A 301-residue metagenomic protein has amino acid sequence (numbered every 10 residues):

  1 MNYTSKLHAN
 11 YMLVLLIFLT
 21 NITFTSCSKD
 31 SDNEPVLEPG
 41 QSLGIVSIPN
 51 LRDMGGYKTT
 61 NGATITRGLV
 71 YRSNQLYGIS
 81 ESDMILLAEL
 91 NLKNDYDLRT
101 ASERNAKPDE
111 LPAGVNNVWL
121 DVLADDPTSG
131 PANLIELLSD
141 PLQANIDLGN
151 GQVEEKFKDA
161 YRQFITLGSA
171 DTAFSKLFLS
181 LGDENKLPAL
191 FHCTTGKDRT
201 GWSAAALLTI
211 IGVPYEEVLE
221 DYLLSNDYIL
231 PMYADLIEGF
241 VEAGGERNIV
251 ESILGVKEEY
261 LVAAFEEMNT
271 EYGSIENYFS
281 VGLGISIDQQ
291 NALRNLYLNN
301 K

Functional and structural regions predicted by a protein language model:
N2-V14: Bacterial N-terminal signal peptides that target proteins for export
I22-S26: C-terminal motif of bacterial Sec signal peptides marking the signal peptidase cleavage site
C27-A189, S203-K301: Cys-dependent protein tyrosine phosphatase-like superfamily
H192: Alpha/beta-hydrolase fold nucleophile elbow
T195, R199-T200: Ser/Thr-glycine-rich phosphate-binding loops at phosphate-binding pockets of nucleotides, nucleotide cofactors
